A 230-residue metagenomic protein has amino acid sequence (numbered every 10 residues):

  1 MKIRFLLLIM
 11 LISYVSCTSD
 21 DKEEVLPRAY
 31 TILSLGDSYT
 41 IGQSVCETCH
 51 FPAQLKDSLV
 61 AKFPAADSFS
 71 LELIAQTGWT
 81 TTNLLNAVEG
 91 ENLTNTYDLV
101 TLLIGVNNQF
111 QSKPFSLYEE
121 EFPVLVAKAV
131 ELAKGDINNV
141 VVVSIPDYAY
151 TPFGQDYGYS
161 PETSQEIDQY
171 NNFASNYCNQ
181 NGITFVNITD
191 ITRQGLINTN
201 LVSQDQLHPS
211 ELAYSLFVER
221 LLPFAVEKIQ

Functional and structural regions predicted by a protein language model:
K2-L8: Sec-dependent signal peptide recognition, specifically the positively charged N-region followed immediately by
F5, P27-R28, T199-L201: Short hydrophobic "helix-edge" motifs at membrane interfaces and signal-peptide entry regions
S13-S16: C-terminal motif of bacterial Sec signal peptides marking the signal peptidase cleavage site
T18-T77, E89-N95: Serine-esterase "nucleophile elbow" of acetyl-processing enzymes
I41, E47, T80-N83, F110 (+1 more regions): Basic, gly/Ser/Thr/Pro-rich low-complexity segments located predominantly at protein N termini
Q76-T80, T163: Short, flexible loop segments at the rims of nucleotide/cofactor-binding pockets, characterized by
N86-Q230: Alpha-helical cap/lid subdomain in secreted, periplasmic, or secretory-pathway luminal O-acyl-processing enzymes
